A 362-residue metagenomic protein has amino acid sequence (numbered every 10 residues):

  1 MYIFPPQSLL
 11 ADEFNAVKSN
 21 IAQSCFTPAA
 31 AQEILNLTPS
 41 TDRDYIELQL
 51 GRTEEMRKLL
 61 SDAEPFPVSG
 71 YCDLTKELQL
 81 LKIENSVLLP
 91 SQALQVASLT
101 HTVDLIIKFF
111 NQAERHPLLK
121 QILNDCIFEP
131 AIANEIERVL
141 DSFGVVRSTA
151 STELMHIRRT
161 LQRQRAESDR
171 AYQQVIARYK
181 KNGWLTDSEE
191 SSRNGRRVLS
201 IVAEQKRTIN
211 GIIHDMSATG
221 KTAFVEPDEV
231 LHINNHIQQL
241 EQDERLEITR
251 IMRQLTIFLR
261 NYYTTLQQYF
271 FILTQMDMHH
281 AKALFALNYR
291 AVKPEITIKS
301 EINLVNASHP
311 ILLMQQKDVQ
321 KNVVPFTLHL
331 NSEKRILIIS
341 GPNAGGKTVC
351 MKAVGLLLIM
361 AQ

Functional and structural regions predicted by a protein language model:
M1-P65, L81, V87-S91, A97 (+4 more regions): Alpha-helical coupling/stalk and coiled-coil linker elements that connect catalytic or binding modules and transmit
